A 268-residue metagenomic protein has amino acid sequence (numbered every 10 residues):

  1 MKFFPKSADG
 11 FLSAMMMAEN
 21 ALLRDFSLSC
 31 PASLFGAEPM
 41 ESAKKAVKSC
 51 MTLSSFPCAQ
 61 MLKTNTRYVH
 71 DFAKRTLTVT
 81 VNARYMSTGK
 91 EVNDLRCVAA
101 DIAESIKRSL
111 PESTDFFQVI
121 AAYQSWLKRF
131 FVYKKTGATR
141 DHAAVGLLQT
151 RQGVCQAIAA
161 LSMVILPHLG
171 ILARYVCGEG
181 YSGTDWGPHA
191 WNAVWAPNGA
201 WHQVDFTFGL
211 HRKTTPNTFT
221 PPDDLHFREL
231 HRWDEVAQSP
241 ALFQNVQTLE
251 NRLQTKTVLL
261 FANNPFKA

Functional and structural regions predicted by a protein language model:
M1-N82, F266: Intrinsically disordered, low-complexity N-terminal segments that are enriched in acidic
K6, L34, T215-A268: Low-complexity, Gly/Ser/Thr/Pro-rich intrinsically disordered linker/tail segments
D71, S182, A196-N198, D234 (+1 more regions): Acidic surface patches and DE-rich sequence motifs
Y85-L147: Secondary-structure boundary elements
M86, R129-K134, G153-C155, G180-G183 (+3 more regions): Solvent-exposed loop/turn segments at secondary-structure junctions within structured extracellular/periplasmic domains
V119, Y123, R151-L166: Active-site nucleophilic cysteine motif
Y133-V145, R151-Q152, L169-D185: Catalytic cysteine-centered active-site loop
A157-H226: Hydrophobic/aromatic-rich core segments of domains that either
